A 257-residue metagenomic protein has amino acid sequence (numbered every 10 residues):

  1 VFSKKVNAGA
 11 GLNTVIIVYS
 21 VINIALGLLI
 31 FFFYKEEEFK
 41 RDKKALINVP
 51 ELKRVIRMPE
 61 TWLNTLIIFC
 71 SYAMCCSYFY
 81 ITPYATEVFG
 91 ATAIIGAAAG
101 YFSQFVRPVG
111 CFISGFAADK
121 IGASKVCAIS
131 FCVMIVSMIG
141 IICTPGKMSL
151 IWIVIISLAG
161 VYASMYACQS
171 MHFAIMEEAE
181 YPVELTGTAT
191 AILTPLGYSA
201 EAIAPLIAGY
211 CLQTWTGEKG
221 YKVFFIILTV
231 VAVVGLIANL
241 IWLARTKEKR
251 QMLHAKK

Functional and structural regions predicted by a protein language model:
S3-S20, Y210-A232: A membrane-interface helix-boundary motif in multi-pass transporters
S20-K40, A238-L243: C-terminal membrane-cytosol helix-exit motif in multi-pass small-molecule transporters
E36-N64: Juxtamembrane intracellular "pre-TM" segments in multi-pass secondary transporters
P59-C111, Q169, A204-P205: Extracytoplasmic gate region of multi-pass secondary transporters
C111-A123, L212: Helix-to-loop junctions at the C-terminal end of transmembrane segments in multipass secondary transporters
A123-I175: C-terminal transmembrane helical hairpin of 12-TM major facilitator-type secondary transporters
E180-T216: A late C-terminal transmembrane helix in Major Facilitator Superfamily
L243-K257: Intrinsic disorder in cytosolic terminal tails and internal cytosolic loops of multi-pass membrane transporters
